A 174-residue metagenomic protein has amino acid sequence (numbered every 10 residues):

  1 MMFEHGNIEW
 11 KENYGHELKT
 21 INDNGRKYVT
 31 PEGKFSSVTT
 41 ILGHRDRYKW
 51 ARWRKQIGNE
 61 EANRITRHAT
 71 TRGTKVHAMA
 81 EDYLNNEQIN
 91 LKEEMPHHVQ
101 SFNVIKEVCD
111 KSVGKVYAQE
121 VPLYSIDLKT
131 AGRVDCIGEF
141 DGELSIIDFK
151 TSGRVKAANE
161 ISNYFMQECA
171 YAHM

Functional and structural regions predicted by a protein language model:
M1-A131: Metal-dependent nuclease catalytic cores that hydrolyze phosphodiester bonds in DNA/RNA, characterized by
Y117-M174: Mg2+/Mn2+-dependent nuclease catalytic core
